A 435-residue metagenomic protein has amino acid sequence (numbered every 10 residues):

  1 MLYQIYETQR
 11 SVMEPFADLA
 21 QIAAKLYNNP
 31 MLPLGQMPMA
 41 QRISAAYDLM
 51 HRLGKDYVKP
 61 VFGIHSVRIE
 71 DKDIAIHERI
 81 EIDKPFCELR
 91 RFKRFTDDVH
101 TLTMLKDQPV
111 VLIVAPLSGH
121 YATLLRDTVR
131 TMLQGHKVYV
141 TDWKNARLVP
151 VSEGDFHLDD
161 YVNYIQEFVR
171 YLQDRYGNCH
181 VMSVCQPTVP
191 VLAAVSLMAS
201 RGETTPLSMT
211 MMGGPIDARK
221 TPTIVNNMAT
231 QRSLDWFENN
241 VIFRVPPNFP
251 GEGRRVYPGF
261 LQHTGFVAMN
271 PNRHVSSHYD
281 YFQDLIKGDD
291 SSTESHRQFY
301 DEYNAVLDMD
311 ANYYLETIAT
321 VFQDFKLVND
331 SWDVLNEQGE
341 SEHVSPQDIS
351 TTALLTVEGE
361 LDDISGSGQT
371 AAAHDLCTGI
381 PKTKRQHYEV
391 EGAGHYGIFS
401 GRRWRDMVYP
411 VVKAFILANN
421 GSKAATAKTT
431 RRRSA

Functional and structural regions predicted by a protein language model:
M1-A45, D174-G177, A194-N312: Alpha/beta-hydrolase-fold enzymes
V61-R68, K72-V149: Short, surface-exposed "cap/lid" segments of acyl-processing enzymes
L148-S152, V162-C179, V191-A193: Conserved acidic catalytic loop of the alpha/beta-hydrolase fold
M182-T188, G359: Conserved alpha/beta-hydrolase "nucleophile elbow" surrounding the catalytic nucleophile
V306-H343: Mobile cap/lid helix-loop segments that gate and shape the active-site cleft of serine hydrolases
I349-S350, L355-E358, D362: Short beta-strand/loop motif that positions the catalytic acidic residue of the alpha/beta-hydrolase fold
D363-Q369: Conserved alpha/beta-hydrolase "acid-adjacent" motif
V390-D406: Catalytic histidine-centered segment of alpha/beta-hydrolase-like enzymes
